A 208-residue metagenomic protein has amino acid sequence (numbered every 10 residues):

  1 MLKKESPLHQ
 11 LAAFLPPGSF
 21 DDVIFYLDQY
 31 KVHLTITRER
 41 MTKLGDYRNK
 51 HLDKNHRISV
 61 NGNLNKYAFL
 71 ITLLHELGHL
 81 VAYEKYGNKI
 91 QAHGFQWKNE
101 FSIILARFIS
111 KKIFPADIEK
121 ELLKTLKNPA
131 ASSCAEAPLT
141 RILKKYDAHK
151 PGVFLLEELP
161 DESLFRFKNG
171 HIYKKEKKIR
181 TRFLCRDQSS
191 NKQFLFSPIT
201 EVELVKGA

Functional and structural regions predicted by a protein language model:
L2-K50, R57, G87-G207: Metalloprotease/metallohydrolase-associated module, dominated by Zn2+-dependent proteases
K54-L73, G87-N88: Short pre-active-site segment immediately N-terminal to the catalytic Zn-binding motif
T72, E76-L80, E84: Catalytic glutamate of the conserved HExxH
